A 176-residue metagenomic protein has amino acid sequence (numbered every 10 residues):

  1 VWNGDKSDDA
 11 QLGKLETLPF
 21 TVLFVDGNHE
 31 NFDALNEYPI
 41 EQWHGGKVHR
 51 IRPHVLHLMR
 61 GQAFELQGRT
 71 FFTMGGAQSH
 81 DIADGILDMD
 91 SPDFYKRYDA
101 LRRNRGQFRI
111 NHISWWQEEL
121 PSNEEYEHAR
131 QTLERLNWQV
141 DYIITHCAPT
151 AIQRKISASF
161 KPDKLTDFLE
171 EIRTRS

Functional and structural regions predicted by a protein language model:
V1-L66, A158, P162-L165, L169 (+1 more regions): Core catalytic region of metal-dependent phosphoesterases/phosphodiesterases, especially metallo-beta-lactamase-like
P53, Q67-S159: Active-site-proximal loop/helix segment associated with metal-binding centers of metalloenzymes
